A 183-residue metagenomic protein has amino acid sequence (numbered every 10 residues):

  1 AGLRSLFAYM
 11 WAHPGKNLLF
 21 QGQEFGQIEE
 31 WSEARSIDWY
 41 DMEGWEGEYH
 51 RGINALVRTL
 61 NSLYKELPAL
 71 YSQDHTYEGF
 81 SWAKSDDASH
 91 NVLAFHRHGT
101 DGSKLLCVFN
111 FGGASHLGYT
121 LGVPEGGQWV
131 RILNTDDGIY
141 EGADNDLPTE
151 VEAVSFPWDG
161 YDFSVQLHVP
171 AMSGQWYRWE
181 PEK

Functional and structural regions predicted by a protein language model:
A1-L19, Q23-K183: Carbohydrate-interacting/catalytic domains
